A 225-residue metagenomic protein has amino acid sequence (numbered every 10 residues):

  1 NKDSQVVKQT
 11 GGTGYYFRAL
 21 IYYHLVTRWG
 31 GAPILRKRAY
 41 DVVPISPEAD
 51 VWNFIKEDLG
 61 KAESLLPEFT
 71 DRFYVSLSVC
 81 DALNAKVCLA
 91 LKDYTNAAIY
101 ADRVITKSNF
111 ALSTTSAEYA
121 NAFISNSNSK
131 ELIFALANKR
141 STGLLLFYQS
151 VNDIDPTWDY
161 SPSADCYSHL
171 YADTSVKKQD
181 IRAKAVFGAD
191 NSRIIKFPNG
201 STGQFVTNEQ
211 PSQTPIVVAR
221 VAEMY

Functional and structural regions predicted by a protein language model:
N1-M224: Structured, solvent-exposed acidic/aromatic patches
